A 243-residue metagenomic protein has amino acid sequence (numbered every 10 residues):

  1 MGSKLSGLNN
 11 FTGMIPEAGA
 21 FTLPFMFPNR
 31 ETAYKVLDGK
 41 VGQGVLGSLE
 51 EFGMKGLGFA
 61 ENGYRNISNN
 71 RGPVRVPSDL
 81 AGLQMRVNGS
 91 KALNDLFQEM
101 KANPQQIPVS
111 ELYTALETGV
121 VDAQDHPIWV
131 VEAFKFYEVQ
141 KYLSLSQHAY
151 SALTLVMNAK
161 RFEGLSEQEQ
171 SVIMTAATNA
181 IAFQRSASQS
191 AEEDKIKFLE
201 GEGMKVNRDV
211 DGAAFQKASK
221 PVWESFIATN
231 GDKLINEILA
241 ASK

Functional and structural regions predicted by a protein language model:
M1-T32, K40-Q43, G47-K243: N-terminal secretory/targeting leader peptides
